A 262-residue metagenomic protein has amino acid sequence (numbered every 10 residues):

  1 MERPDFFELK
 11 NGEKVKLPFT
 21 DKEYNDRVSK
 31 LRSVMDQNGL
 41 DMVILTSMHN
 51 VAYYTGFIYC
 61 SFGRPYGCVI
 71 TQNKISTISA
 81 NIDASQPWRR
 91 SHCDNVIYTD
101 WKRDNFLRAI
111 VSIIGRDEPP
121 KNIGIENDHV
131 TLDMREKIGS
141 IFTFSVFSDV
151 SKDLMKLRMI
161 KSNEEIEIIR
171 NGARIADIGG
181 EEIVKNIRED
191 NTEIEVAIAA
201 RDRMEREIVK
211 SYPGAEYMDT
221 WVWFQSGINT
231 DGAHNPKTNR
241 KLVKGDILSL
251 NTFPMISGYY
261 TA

Functional and structural regions predicted by a protein language model:
M1-G179: A composition/biophysics-driven feature that prefers long, compositionally simple stretches
V34, N186, R203-E207: Short alpha-helical functional segments enriched in proximate histidine and acidic residues
V51-F62, S151-K156, I160, E193-A262: Short catalytic-site patches enriched in acidic/histidine residues that coordinate or position cofactors/metals
V184-N191: C-terminal helix-coil-helix/basic helical segment that borders enzyme active sites and/or dimer interfaces and provides
